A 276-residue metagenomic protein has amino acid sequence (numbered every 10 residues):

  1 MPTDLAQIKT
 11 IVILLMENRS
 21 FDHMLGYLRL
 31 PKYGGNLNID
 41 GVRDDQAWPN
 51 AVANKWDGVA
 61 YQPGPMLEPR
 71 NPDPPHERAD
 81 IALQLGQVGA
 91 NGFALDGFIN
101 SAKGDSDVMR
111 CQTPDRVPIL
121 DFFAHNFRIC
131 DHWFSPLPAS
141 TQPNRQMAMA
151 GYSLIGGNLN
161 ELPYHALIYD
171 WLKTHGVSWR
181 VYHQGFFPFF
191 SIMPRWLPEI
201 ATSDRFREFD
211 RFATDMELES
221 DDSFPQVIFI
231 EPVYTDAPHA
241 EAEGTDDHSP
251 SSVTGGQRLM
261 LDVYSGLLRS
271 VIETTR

Functional and structural regions predicted by a protein language model:
M1-R276: N-terminal pro-sequences and low-complexity stem/linker regions of secreted or lumenal proteins
